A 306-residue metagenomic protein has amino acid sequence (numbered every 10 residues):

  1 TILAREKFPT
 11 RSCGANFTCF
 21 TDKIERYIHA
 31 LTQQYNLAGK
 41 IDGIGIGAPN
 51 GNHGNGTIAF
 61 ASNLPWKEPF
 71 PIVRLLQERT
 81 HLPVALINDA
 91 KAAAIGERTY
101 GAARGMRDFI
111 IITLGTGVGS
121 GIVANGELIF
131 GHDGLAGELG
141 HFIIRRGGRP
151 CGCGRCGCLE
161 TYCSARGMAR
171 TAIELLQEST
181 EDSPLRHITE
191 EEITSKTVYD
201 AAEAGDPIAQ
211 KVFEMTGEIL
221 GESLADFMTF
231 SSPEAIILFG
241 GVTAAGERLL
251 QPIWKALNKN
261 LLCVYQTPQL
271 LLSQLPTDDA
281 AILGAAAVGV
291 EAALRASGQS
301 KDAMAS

Functional and structural regions predicted by a protein language model:
T1-G43, H53-T57, R74-L82, G96-M106 (+2 more regions): ATP-binding/phosphotransfer module of carbohydrate and carboxylate kinases, centering on a glycine-rich
T1-L3, I111-G126: Gly/Thr-rich phosphate-binding beta-strand-loop-beta motif of the actin/hexokinase/Hsp70
P49-N52, G115-G117, V242: Short glycine-rich anion-binding loops that position phosphate/pyrophosphate groups of nucleotides and phosphorylated
T57-P69: A charged helix-plus-loop insertion that forms the helical arch/lid used to bind and gate nucleic-acid substrates
V84-N88: General beta-strand structural signal in soluble alpha/beta enzymes
D89, G115, A285: Active-site glycine-centered loops adjacent to acidic/histidine catalytic or metal-binding residues that shape
L135-E138: Structural signature of FAD isoalloxazine-binding scaffolds in flavoprotein oxidoreductases
